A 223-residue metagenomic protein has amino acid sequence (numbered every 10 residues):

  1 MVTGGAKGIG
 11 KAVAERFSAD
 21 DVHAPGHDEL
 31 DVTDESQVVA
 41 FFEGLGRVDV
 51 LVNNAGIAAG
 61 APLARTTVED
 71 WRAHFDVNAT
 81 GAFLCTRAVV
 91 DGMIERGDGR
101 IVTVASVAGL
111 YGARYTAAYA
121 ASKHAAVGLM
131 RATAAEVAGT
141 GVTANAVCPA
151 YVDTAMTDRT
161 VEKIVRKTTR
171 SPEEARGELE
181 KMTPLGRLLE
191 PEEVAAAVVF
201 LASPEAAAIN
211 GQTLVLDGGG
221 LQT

Functional and structural regions predicted by a protein language model:
P62-L63, D70-F75, I101, L179: Substrate-binding pocket helix/loop in short-chain dehydrogenase/reductase
A64, Y111-A118, G139-T140, G186 (+1 more regions): Active-site loop immediately N-terminal to the catalytic Tyr-X3-Lys motif of short-chain dehydrogenase/reductase
T86, S122, M130: Active-site helix of classical SDR
D91, A135-E136, A207: Alpha-helical segment proximal to the catalytic Tyr-Lys
S106: Residue(s) in the substrate-gating loop at a strand-loop-helix junction that position the organic substrate next
Y111, L185-R187, V198-V199, N210-T223: Short C-terminal tail/terminal secondary-structure segment of NAD(P)H-dependent dehydrogenase/reductase domains
A138, T143, I209-G211: Short, small/polar-rich loop/turn modules that mediate ligand/substrate recognition or access, typified
